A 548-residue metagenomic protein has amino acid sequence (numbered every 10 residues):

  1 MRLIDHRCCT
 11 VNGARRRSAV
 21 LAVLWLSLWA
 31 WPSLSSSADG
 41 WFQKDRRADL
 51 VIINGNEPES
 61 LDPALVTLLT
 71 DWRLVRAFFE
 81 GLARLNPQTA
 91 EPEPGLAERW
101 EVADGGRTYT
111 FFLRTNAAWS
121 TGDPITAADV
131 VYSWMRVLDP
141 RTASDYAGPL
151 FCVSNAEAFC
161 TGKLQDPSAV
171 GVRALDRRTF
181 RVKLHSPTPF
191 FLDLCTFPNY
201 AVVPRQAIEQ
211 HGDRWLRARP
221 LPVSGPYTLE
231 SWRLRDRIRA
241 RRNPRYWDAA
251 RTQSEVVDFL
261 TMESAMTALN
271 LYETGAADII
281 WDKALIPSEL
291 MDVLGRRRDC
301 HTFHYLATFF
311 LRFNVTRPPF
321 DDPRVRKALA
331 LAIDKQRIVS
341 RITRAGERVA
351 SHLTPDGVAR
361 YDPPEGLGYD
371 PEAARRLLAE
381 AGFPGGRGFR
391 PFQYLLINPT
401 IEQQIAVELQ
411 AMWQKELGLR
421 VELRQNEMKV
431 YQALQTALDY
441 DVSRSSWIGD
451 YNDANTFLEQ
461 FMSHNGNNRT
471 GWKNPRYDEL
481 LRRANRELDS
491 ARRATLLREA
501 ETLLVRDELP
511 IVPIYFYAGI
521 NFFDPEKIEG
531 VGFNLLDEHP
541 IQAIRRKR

Functional and structural regions predicted by a protein language model:
R47-N56, E98, T108-F111, V130-S133 (+7 more regions): Short, well-ordered beta-strand elements
I53-G105, M135, P220-V223: N-terminal lobe/hinge region of extracytoplasmic solute-binding protein
N56-W72, L96, D123, F191-A201 (+3 more regions): A structural "hinge/loop" feature
P87, A156-A158, K163-R173, R177-R178 (+5 more regions): Gly/Pro-rich hinge or "lid" segments in bacterial periplasmic/extracellular proteins
E91, E98-A147, R181, L271 (+1 more regions): Aromatic- and charge-enriched surface segment that lines or borders ligand/interaction sites
A143, A147, R251, I279-A373 (+5 more regions): Local pocket/hinge segments that shape ligand/substrate recognition
P189, R233, A332-D362, T400-M412 (+1 more regions): Detector for C-terminal structural segments
P222, D258-N270, L285-P287, L423-A433: Short helix-initiation/N-cap motifs at beta->coil->alpha
